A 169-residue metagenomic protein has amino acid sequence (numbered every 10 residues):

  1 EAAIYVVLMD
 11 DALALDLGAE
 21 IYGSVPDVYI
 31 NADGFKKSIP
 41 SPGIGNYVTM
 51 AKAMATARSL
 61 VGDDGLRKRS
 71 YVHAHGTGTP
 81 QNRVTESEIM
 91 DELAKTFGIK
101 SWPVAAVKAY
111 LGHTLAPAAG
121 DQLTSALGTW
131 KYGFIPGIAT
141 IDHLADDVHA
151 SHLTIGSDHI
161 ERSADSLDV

Functional and structural regions predicted by a protein language model:
E1, M90-D121: Conserved catalytic cysteine-centered active-site region of acyl-thioester-dependent Claisen-condensing enzymes
E1-G65, S70-Y71: Condensing-enzyme catalytic core mediating Claisen C-C bond formation in acyl metabolism
E1-L13, A116-V169: Conserved beta-strand-centric core segments of catalytic alpha/beta enzyme folds
E20-V28, D63-A74, S101-A109, G137-D147 (+1 more regions): Beta-strand segments within the central parallel beta-sheet cores of soluble alpha/beta enzyme folds
Y22, Y47-A51, R69, E86-D91 (+2 more regions): A general structural signal for well-ordered alpha-helical packing
G34-N46, G76-L93, T114-Q122, T154: Short glycine/threonine-rich loop-to-helix capping motif typified by GTGT followed within a few residues by an Asp-Pro
T49-G62, I89, L93, Q122 (+2 more regions): Stable alpha-helical structural segments in soluble proteins, enriched in small hydrophobic residues
A55-S59, A74, G78, K95 (+1 more regions): Short helix-capping and hinge/turn segments at secondary-structure transitions, especially at repeat and domain
